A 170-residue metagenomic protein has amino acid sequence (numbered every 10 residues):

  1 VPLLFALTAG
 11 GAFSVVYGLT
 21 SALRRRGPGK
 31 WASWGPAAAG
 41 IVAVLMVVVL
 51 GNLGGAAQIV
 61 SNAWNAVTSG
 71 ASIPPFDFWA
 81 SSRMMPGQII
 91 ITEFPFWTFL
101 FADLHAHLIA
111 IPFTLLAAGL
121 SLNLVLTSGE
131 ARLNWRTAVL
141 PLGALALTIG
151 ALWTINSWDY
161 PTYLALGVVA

Functional and structural regions predicted by a protein language model:
V1-L7, L100-F113: Loop-to-helix entry region of an early transmembrane alpha helix in multi-pass inner-membrane enzymes
P2-R24, T114-L120: Transmembrane-helix motifs of polytopic, lipid-linked glycan transferases
T20, R26-L45, V139-L140: Start-transfer (signal-anchor) and selected internal transmembrane alpha helices of multi-pass inner/ER membrane
W34-L100: Aromatic-rich transmembrane-lumenal/periplasmic boundary elements in polytopic membrane proteins
T98-F101, L142-I155: Membrane-interface alpha helices of multi-pass inner-membrane proteins
S128-I149: Short hydrophobic alpha-helices at membrane interfaces in multi-pass membrane enzymes
L164-A170: Hydrophobic transmembrane alpha-helices of multi-pass, membrane-embedded glycosylation machinery
